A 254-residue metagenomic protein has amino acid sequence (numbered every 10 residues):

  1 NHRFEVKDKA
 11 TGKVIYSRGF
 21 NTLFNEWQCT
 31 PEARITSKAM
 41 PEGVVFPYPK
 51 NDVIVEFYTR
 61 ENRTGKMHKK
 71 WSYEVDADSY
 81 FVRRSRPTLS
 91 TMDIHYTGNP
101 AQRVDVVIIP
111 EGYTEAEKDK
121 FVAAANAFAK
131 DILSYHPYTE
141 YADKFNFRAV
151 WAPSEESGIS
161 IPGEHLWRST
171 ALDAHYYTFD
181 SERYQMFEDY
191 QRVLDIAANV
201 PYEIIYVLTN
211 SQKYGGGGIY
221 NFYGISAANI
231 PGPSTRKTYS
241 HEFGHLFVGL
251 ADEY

Functional and structural regions predicted by a protein language model:
N1-Y80: Beta-strand-enriched, solvent-exposed domains that form extended recognition/catalytic surfaces
H2, V53, V104, F145 (+2 more regions): Residue-level detector of short, conserved catalytic/binding motifs and their immediate flanks
M67-K70, E117-K120, I159-P162, G217-N221 (+1 more regions): Short, solvent-exposed loop/turn and secondary-structure capping segments
Y80-T139, A149-I161, T178, M186 (+2 more regions): Fold-level signature of zinc-dependent metallopeptidase catalytic domains
G112-E115, P153-S157, S211-G215, P233-T235 (+1 more regions): Solvent-exposed loop/turn segments at secondary-structure junctions within structured extracellular/periplasmic domains
K120-F121, G217-E242: Short pre-active-site segment immediately N-terminal to the catalytic Zn-binding motif
K144-N221: Active-site-proximal segments of metallohydrolase catalytic domains
F243-Y254: Catalytic Zn2+-binding segment of zinc metalloproteases
